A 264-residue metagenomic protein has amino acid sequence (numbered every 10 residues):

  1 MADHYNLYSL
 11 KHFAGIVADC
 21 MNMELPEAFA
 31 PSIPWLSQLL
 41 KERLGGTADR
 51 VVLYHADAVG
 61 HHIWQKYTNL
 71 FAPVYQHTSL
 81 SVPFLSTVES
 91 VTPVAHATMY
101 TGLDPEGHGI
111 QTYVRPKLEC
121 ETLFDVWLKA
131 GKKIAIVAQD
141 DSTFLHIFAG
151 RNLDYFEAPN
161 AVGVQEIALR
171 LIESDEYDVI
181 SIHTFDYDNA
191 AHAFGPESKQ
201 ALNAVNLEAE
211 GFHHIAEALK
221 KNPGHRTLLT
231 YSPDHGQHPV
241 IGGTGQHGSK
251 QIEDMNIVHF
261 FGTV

Functional and structural regions predicted by a protein language model:
M1-V264: Feature captures the catalytic ectodomains and active-site-proximal regions of enzymes that hydrolyze or transfer
